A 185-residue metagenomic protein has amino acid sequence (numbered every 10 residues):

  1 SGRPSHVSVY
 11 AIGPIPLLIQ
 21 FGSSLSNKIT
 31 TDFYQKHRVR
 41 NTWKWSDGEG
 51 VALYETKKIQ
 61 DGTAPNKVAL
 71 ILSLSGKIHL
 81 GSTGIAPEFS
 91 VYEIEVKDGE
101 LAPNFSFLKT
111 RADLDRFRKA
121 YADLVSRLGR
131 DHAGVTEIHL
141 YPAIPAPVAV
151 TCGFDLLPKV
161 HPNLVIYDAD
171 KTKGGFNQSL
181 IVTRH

Functional and structural regions predicted by a protein language model:
S1, D113-G134, V148-V150: A short, acidic, amphipathic alpha-helical segment used as a generic capping/interface helix at domain edges
G2-K44, V148-A149: Hydrophobic, ordered structural segments
R3-Y10, T31, N66-L70, S90-Y92 (+2 more regions): Hydrophobic beta-strand segments of well-ordered beta-sheets in folded domains
Y10-P14, I71-G76, Y141-P145, A169-D170: Structural motif
I15-S26, L80-G84, A146-P158, F176-Q178: A short acidic (Asp/Glu
I29-K57, A102-T110, N163-L164, D168-R184: Long, charge-dense
G50-D123: Redox- and metal-dependent alpha/beta enzyme cores, enriched for Fe-S-associated oxidoreductases and cofactor-handling
G129-I166: C-terminal structured domain segments
